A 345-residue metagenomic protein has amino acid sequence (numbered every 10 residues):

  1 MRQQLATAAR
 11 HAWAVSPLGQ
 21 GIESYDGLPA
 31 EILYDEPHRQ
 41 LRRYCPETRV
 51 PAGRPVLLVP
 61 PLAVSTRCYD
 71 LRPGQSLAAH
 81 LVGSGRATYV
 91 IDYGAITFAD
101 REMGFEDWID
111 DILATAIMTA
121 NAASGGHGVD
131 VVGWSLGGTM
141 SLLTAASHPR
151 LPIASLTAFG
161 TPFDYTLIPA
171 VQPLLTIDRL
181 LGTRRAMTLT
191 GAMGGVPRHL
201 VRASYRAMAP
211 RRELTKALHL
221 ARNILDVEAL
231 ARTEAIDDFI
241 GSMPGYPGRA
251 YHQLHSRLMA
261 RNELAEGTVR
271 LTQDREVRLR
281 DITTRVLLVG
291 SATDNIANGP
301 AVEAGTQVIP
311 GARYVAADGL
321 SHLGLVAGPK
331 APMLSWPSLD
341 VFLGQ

Functional and structural regions predicted by a protein language model:
G19, D26-T97: Short, surface-exposed "cap/lid" segments of acyl-processing enzymes
E102-A123: Alpha/beta-hydrolase active-site loop
A122, G126, S141-R249: Alpha/beta-hydrolase-fold enzymes
V131-G133, F159, V289: Short beta-strand immediately N-terminal to the catalytic nucleophile in serine-hydrolase-like folds
V132-G137, S141: Gly/Ala-rich beta-loop-alpha elbow adjacent to hydrolase catalytic centers
I282, L288-G290, D294: Short beta-strand/loop motif that positions the catalytic acidic residue of the alpha/beta-hydrolase fold
A292-R313: Conserved loop-alpha-helix segment in the C-terminal half of the alpha/beta-hydrolase fold that carries the catalytic
I296-G299, Y314, L320-L334: Catalytic histidine-centered segment of alpha/beta-hydrolase-like enzymes
